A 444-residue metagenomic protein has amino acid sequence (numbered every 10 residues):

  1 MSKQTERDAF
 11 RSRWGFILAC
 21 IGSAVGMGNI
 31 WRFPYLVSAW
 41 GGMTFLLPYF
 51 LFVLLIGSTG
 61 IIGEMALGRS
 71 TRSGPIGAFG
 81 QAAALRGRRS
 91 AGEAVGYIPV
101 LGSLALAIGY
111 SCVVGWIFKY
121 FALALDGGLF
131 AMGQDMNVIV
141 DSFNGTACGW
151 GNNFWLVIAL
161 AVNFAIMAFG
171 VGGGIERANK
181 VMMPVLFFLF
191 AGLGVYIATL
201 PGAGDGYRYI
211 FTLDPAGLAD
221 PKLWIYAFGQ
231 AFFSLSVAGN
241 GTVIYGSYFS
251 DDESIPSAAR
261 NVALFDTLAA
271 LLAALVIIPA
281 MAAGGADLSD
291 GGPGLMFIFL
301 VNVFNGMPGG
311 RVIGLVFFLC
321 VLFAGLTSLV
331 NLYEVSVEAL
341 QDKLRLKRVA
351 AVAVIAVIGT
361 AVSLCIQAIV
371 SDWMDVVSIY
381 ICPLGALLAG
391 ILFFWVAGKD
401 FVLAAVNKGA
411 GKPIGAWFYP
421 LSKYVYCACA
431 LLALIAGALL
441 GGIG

Functional and structural regions predicted by a protein language model:
M1-W31, G60-M65, R69-Y97, S250-S254 (+1 more regions): Membrane-interface "cap" regions at the ends of multi-pass membrane proteins
S2-E6, F10, E176, K180-L326 (+1 more regions): Membrane-embedded translocation segments of transport machinery
Q4-D8, L36-W40, S70-I98, S111-G172 (+5 more regions): Inter-helical loop and helix-membrane interface segments of multi-pass membrane transporters/permeases
D8, S38-E64, G151-N152, I381-A386: Extracellular loop-to-transmembrane helix junctions
A9, G15-I17, S23, N153-F154 (+6 more regions): Loop-to-transmembrane helix boundary motifs in multi-pass membrane proteins
S12-F52, N240-G241, G246, E253-R260 (+2 more regions): Transmembrane helix-boundary motif of multi-pass solute transporters/channels
G325-L332, A351-V362, S378-A405: Hydrophobic alpha-helical segments of multi-pass membrane transport proteins
A368-F394, I414-G444: A generic transmembrane alpha-helix motif of multi-pass inner-membrane proteins
